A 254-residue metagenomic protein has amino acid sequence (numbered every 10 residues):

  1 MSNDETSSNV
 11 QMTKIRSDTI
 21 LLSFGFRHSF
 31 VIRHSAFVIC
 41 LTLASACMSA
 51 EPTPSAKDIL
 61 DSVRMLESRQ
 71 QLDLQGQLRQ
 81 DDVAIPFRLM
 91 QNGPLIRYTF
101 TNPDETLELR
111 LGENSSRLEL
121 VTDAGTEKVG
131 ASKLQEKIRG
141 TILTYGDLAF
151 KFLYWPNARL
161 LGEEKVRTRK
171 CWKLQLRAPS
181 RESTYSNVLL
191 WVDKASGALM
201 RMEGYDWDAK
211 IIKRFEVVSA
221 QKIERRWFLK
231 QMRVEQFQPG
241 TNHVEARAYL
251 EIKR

Functional and structural regions predicted by a protein language model:
M1-S49: Intrinsic disorder/low-complexity segments
A46-P86, M90-P94: N-terminal leader/targeting segments and the immediate start of mature chains
E51-D61, M65-Q71, E113-S186, D206-A209 (+1 more regions): Flexible, processing/modification-adjacent segments and terminal tails in exported/periplasmic/extracellular proteins
M65, P86-Q91, E108-L111, N157-E163 (+1 more regions): Short, exposed beta-strand/loop patches in secreted or surface proteins that constitute
L72-G76, F87, I96-Y98, L118 (+3 more regions): One face of beta-strands
Q77-D81, T99-T101, E119-D123, R177-P179 (+2 more regions): A generic structural motif
R169-R254: Gly/Pro-enriched, hydrophobic low-complexity segments that function as extracytoplasmic propeptides/linkers
